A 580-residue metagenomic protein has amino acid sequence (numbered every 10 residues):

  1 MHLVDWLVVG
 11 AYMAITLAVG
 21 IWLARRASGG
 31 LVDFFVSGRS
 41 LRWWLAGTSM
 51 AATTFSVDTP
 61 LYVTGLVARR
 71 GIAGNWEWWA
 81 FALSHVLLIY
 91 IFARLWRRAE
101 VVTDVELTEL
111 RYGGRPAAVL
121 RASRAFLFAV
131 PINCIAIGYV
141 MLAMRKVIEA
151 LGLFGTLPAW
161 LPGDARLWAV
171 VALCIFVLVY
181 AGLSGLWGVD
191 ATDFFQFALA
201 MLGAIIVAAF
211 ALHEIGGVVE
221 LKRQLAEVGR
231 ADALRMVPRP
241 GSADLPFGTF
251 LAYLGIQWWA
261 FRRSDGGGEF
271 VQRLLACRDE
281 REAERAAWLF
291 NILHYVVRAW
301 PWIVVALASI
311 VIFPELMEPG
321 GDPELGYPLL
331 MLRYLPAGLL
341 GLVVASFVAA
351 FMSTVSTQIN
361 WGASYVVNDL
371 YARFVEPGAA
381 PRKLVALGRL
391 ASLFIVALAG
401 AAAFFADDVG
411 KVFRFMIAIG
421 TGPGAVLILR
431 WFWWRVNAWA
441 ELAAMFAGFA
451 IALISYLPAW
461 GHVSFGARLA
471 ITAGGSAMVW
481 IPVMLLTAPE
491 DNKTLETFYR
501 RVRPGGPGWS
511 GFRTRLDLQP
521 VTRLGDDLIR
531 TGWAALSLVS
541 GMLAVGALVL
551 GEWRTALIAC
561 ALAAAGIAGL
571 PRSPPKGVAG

Functional and structural regions predicted by a protein language model:
M1-G580: Membrane-embedded helix-loop-helix hairpins and adjacent transmembrane boundary segments in multi-pass transporters
